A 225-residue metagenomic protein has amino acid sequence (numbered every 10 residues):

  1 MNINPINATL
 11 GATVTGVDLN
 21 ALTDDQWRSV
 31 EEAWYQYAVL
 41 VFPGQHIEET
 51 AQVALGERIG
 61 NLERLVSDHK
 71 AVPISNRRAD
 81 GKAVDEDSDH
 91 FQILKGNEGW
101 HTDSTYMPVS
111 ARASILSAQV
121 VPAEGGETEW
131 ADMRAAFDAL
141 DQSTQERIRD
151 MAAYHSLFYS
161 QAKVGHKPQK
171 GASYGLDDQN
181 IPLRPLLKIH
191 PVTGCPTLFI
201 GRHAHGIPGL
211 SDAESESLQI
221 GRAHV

Functional and structural regions predicted by a protein language model:
N2-H224: Fe(II)/2-oxoglutarate oxygenase catalytic core
